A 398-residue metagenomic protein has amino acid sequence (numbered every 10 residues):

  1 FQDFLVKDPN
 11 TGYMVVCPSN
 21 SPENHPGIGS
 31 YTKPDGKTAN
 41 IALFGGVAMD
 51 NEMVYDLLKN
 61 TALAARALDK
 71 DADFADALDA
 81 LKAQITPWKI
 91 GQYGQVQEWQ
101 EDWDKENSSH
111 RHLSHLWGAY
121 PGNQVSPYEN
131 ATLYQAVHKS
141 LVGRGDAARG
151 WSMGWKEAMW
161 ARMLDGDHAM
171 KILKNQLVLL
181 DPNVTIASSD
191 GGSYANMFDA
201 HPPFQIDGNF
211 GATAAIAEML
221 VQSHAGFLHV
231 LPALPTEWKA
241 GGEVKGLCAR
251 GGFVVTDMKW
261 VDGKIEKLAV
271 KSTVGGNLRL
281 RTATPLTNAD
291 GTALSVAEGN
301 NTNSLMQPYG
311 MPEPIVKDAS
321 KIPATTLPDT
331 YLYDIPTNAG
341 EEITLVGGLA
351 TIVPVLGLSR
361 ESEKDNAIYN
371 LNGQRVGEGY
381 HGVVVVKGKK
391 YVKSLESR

Functional and structural regions predicted by a protein language model:
F1-A64: Acidic/histidine-rich catalytic neighborhood
F1-N24, W99, M197-F198, H229-G246: Short, surface-exposed recognition loops and adjoining beta-strand edges that mediate ligand/DNA contacts, enriched
D8, K33, A249, N288 (+3 more regions): Acidic surface patches and DE-rich sequence motifs
L43, S109-R111, K245-R250: Short Gly/Pro-enriched turn/cap motifs at secondary-structure boundaries
V47-L228, E266: Active-site core of glycosidic bond-cleaving carbohydrate-active enzymes
D167-A350: Non-catalytic C-terminal accessory modules of carbohydrate-active enzymes
N301-G310, T351-R398: C-terminal outer-membrane/trafficking sorting elements
